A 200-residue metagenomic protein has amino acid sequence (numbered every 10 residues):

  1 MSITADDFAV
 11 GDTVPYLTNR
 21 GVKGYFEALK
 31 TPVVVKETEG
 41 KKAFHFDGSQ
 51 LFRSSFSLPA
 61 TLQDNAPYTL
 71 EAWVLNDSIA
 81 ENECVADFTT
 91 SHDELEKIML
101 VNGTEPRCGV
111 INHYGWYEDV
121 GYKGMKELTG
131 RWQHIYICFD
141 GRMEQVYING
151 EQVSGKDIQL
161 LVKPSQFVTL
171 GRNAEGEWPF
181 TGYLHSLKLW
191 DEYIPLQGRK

Functional and structural regions predicted by a protein language model:
T4-L29, V34-K41, H45-G109, M143-E144 (+2 more regions): Extracellular glycan-recognition modules
F46, R107-H113, I137, V146 (+3 more regions): Short hydrophobic/aromatic-rich beta-strand segments that constitute the beta-sheet cores of beta-sandwich/beta-barrel
F56, G109-H134: Short, aromatic/His-centered strand-loop micro-motif at the edge of beta-sheets
Q63-N65, E127-G130, L161-K163: Surface-exposed coil/turn segments at beta-strand junctions on protein surfaces, enriched
R131-Q145: Localized edge beta-strand/strand-to-loop motifs within extracellular or lumenal beta-rich domains
G155-L184: Flexible glycan-contacting loops in extracellular carbohydrate-active proteins
